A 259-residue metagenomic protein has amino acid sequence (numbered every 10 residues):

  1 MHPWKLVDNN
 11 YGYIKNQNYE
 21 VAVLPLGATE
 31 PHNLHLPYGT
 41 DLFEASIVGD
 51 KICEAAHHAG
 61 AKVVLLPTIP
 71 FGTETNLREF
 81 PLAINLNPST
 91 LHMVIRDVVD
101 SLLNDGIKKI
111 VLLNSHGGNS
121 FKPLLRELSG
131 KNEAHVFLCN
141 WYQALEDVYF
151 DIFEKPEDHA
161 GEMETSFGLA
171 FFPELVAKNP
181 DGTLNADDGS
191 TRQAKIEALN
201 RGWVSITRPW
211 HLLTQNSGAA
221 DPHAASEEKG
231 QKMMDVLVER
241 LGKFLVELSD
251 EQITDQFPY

Functional and structural regions predicted by a protein language model:
M1-K109, S115-Y259: Extended, histidine- and acidic-residue-enriched regions that form the cofactor-binding/catalytic faces
